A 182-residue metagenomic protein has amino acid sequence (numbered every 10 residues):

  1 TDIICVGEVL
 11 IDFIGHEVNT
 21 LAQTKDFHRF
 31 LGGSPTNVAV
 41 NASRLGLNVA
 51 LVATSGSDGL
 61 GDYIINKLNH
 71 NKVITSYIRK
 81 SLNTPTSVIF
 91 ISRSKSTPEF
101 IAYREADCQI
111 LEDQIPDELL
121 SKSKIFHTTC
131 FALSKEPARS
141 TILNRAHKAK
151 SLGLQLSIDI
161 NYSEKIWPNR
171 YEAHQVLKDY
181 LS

Functional and structural regions predicted by a protein language model:
T1-I4, K67-N69, P98-S182: Ribokinase/PfkB-type carbohydrate-kinase core domain
T1-I74: Glycine-rich phosphate/adenosyl-contacting loop at the front of the ribokinase-like
V9-D12, E17-T20, D26-F30, T54 (+8 more regions): Residue-level preference for alpha-helix termini and adjacent loops
V40, V88, K178: Active-site phosphate/pyrophosphate- and oxyanion-stabilizing loops and adjacent acidic/basic residues in soluble
N48-T128: Conserved N-terminal subdomain of the carbohydrate kinase-like
